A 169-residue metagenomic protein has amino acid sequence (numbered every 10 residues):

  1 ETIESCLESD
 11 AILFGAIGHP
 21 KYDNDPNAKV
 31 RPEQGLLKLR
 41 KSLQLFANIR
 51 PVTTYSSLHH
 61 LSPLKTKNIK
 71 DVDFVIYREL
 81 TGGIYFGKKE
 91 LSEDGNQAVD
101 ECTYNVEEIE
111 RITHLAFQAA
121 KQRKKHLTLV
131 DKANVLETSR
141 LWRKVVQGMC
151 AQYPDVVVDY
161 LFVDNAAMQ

Functional and structural regions predicted by a protein language model:
E1-V99: N-terminal glycine-rich phosphate/adenylate-binding segment common to multiple enzyme folds
I3, M168-Q169: Short hydrophobic/charged patches on amphipathic alpha-helices used for structural packing and interfaces
P20-K21, V135-E137, M168: Short, active-site-adjacent cap segments at secondary-structure transitions
K41, K144, G148, Q169: Charged/polar, solvent-exposed surface patches and flexible loops
S57, L161-M168: Short acidic loop-to-helix transition motifs that present clustered carboxylates
D94-D164: Glycine-rich phosphate/diphosphate-binding loop of Rossmann-like nucleotide-binding domains
